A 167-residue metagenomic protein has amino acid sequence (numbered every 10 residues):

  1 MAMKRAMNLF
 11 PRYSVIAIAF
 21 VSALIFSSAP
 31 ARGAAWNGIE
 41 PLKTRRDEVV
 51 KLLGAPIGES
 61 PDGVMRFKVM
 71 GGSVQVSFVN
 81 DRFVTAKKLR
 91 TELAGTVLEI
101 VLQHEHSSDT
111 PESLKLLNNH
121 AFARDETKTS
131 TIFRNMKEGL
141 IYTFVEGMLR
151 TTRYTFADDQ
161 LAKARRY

Functional and structural regions predicted by a protein language model:
M1-P11: N-terminal secretory signal peptides that target proteins for export/translocation
M7, L24, V84-A86: Short, contiguous, well-ordered secondary-structure segments
R12-A17, K43-T44: Short N-terminal leader segment in a subset of presequences, especially plant chloroplast and some mitochondrial
V15-I25: Bacterial N-terminal signal peptides
A29-G33: Sec/Tat signal peptide C-region and signal peptidase I cleavage site
A34-I39: Short, recurring structural edge motifs at helix starts
T44-Y167: A cross-family detector of function-defining hotspots
